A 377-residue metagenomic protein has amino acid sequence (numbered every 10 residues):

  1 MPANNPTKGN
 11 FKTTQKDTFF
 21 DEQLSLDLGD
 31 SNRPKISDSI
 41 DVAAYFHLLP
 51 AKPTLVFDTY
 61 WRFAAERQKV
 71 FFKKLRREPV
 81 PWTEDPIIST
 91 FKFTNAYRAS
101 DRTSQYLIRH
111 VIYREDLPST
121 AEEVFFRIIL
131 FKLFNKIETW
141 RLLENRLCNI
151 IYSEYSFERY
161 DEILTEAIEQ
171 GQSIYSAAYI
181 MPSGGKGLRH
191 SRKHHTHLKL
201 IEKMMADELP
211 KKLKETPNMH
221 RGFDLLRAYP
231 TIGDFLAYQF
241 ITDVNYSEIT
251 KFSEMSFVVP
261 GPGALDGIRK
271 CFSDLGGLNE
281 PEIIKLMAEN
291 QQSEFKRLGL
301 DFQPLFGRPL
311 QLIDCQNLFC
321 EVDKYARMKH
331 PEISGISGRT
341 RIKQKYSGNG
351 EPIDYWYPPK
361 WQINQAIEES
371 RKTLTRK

Functional and structural regions predicted by a protein language model:
P2-G187, I363-K377: Structure-specific DNA junction-binding interface
A121, E215, M219, F257-G261: Active-site-proximal structural scaffolding
I180-P230: Helix-hairpin-helix/helix-loop-helix acidic hairpins
M204-L213, R221-L225, E248-F252, Q291-F295 (+1 more regions): Active-site-adjacent structural elements in folded domains
F223-D224, A237-I241: Long, contiguous internal "core" modules enriched in hydrophobic/ aromatic residues
V244-L300: Phosphate-backbone recognition surface of nucleic-acid-processing proteins
F295-K377: Low-complexity, acidic/Ser/Thr- and charged residue-rich accessory regions of DNA metabolism proteins
